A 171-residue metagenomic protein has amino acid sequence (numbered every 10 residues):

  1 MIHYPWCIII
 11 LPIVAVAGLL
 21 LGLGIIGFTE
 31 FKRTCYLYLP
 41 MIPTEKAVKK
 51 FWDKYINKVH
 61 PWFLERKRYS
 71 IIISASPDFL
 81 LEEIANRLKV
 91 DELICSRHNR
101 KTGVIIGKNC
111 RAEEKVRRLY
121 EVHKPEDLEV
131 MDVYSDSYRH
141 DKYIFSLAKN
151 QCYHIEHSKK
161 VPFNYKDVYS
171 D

Functional and structural regions predicted by a protein language model:
M1-T29: Active-site neighborhood of HAD-like aspartate-dependent phosphohydrolases
P5, G22, T34-L37, K89 (+1 more regions): Membrane-targeting and insertion segments and their boundary/processing signals
V14-G18, G22, F31, K46 (+2 more regions): A near-ubiquitous, low-amplitude feature marking generic local secondary-structure context
E30-V59: Metal-dependent phosphoesterase signature
V48-D171: C-terminal cap/substrate-recognition subdomain and adjoining C-terminal extension of metal-dependent phosphatase-like
